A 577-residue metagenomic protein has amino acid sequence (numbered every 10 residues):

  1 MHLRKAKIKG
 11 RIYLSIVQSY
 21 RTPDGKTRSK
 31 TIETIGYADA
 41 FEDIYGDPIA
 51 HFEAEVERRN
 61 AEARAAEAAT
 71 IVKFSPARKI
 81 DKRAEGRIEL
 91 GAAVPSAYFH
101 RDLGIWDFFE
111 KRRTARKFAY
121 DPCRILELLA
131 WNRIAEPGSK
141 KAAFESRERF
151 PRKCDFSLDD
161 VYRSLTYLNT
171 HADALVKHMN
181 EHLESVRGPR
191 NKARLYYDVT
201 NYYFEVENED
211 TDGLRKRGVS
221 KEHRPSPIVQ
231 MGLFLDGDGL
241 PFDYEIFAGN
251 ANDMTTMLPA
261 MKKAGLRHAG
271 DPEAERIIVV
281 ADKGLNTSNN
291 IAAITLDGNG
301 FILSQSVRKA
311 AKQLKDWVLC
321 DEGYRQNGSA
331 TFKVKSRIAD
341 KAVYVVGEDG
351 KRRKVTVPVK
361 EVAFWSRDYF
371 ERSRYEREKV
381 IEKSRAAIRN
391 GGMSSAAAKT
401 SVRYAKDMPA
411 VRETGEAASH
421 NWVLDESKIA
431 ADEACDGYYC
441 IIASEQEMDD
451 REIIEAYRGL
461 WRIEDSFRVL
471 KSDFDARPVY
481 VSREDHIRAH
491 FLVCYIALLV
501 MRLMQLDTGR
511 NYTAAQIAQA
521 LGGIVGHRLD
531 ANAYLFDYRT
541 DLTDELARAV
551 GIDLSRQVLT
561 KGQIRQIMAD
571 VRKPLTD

Functional and structural regions predicted by a protein language model:
M1-D212, P225, G232-N250, K428 (+3 more regions): Dynamic "connector" segments at or just before major functional cores
P23-D24, F150-F156, G188-P189, G237-L240 (+4 more regions): Secondary-structure transition/capping motifs at alpha-helix termini and the adjoining loop/turn into the next element
G36, R483-M504: Basic, amphipathic alpha-helical segments enriched in Lys/Arg and hydrophobic/aromatic residues
P227-V229, I246, G300, Q305-A456 (+1 more regions): An anionic, glycine-rich sequence signature occurring as long contiguous blocks
E245-H268: Active-site beta-loop-alpha junctions of metal-dependent nucleic acid enzymes, especially the RNase H-like/DDE
N252, I278-N289, V307-K309, D485-R488: Acidic, metal-coordinating catalytic cores used for nucleic-acid/nucleotide bond scission and strand-transfer chemistry
I453-Y480: Short amphipathic alpha-helical "interface-anchor" segments enriched in bulky aromatics
A497-L498, L503-A531: Conserved nucleotidyltransferase catalytic core and NTase-mimicking acidic/glycine-rich helix/loop elements in nucleic
